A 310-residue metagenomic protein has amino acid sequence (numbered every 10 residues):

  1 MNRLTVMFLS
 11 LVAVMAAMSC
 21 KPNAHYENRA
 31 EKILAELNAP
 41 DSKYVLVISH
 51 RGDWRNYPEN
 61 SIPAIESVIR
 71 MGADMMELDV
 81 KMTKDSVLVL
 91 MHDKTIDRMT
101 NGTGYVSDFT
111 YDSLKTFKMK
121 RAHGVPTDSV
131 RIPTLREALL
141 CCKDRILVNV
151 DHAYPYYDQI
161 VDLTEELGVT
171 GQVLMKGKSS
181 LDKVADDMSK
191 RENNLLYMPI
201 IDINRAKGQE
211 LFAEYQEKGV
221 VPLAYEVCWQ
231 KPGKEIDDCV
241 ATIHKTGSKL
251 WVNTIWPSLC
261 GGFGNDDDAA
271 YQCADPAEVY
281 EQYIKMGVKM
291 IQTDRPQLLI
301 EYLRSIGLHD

Functional and structural regions predicted by a protein language model:
M1-A30: Bacterial Sec-dependent N-terminal signal peptides
C20-D310: Phosphate-group recognition and catalysis centered on beta-loop-alpha active-site segments
